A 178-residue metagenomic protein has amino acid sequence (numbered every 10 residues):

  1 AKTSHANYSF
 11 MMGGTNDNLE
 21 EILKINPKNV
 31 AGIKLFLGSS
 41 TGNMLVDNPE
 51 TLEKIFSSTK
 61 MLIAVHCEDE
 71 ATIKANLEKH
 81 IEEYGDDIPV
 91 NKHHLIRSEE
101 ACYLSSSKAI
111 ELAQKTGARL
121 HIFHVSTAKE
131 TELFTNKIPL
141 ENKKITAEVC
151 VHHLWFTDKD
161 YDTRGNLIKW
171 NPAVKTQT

Functional and structural regions predicted by a protein language model:
A1-E20, L37-S40: Metal-cofactor-binding active-site regions of metalloenzymes
E20-L35, T41-T178: Histidine/acidic residue-rich metal-binding segments in metalloenzymes
